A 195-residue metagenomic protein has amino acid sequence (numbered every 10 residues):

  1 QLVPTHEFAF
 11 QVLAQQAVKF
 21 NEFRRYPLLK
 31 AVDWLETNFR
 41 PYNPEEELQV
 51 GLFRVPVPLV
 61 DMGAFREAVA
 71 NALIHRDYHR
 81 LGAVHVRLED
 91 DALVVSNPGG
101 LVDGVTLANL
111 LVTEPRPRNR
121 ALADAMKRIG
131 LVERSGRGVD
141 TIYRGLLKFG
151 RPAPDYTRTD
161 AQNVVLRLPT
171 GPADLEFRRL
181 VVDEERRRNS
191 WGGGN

Functional and structural regions predicted by a protein language model:
Q1-N195: C-terminal regulatory or interaction extensions
